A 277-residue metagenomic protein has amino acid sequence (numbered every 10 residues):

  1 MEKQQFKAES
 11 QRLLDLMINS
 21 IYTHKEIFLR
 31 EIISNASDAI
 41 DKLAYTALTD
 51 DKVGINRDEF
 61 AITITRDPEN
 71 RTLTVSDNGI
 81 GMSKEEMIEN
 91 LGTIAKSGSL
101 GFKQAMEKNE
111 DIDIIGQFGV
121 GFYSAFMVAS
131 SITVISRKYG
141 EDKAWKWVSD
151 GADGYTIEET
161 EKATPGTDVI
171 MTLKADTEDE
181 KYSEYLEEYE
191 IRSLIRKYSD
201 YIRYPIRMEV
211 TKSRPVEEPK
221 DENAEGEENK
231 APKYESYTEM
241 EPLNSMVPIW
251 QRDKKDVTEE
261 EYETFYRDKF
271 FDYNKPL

Functional and structural regions predicted by a protein language model:
M1-Y185, S193, E218, G226: GHKL (Bergerat-fold) ATPase N-terminal catalytic module, capturing the glycine-rich phosphate-binding loop and acidic
I114, I135-G154, K174-L277: GHKL/Bergerat-fold ATPase module in large chromosome/replication-associated machines
